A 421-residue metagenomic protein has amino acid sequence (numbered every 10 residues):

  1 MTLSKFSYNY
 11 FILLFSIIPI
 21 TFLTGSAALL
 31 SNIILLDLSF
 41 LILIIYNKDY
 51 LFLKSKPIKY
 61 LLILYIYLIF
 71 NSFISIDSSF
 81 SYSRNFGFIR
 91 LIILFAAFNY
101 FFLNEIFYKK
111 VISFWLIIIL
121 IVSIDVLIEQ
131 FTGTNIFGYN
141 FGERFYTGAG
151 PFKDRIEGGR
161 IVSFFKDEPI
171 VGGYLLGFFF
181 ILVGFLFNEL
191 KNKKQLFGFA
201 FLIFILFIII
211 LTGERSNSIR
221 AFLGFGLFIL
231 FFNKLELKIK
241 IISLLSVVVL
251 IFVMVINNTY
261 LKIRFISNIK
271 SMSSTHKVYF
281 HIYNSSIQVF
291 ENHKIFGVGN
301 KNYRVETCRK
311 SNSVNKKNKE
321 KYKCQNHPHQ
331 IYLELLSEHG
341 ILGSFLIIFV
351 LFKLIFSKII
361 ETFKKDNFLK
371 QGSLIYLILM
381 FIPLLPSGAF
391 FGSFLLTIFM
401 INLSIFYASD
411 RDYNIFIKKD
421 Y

Functional and structural regions predicted by a protein language model:
M1-S79, I106-K109, S113, L186-L196 (+4 more regions): Transmembrane signal-anchor hairpin modules in multi-pass inner-membrane enzymes, especially those that act on
Y10-I18, P57-Y65, F197-I203, N326 (+2 more regions): Loop-to-helix entry and N-terminal half of a specific, functionally important transmembrane alpha helix in multi-pass
S16-P19, D37-L41, I69-F73, I93 (+7 more regions): Alpha-helical transmembrane segments of multi-pass inner-membrane proteins
L35-L43, F180, F225-G226, I347-V350 (+2 more regions): Transmembrane alpha-helices of multi-pass inner-membrane enzymes
L61-I63, S78-Y100, F114, I119 (+1 more regions): Aromatic-anchored transmembrane helix interface
S79-S83, F165-E168, T212-R220, Q325-Q330 (+1 more regions): Membrane-interface catalytic loops of GT-C/OST-like multi-pass glycosylation enzymes that act
I124, I128-G133, F232-H276, N284-N292 (+2 more regions): A membrane-periplasm/extracellular boundary helix in multi-pass inner-membrane enzymes that assemble envelope glycans
S271-N284, Q288-N292, F296-H339: Long extracytoplasmic/lumenal interhelical loops at the membrane interface of multi-pass membrane proteins
